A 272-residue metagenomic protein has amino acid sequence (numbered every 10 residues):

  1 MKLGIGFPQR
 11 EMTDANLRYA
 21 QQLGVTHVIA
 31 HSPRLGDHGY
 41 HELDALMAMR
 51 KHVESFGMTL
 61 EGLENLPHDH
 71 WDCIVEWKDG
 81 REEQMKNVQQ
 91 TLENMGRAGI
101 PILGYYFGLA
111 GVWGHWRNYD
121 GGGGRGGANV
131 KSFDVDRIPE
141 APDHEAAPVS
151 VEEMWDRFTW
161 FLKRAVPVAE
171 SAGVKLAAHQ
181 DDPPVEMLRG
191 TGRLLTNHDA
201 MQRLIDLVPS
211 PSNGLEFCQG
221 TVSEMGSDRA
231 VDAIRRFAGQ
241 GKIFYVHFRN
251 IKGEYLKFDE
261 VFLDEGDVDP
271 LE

Functional and structural regions predicted by a protein language model:
Q9-E11, R34, L66-H68, F107-G111 (+3 more regions): Active-site-proximal loop/turn and secondary-structure-junction residues that shape catalytic pockets, frequently
Q9-Q22, M49, E83-E93, G226-R236 (+1 more regions): Short, acidic/polar
E11-P33, H52-F56, R97-L103: Catalytic domains of carbohydrate-active enzymes, especially glycoside hydrolases
A20, V28, V53, M95 (+3 more regions): Conserved, mostly hydrophobic/aromatic
V25-H31, L63-N65, Y105, A178 (+1 more regions): Non-cysteine beta-strand/loop elements that form the S-adenosyl-L-methionine
H31-A48, G111: Glycine-rich, proline-tolerant flexible connector loops at the mouths of alpha/beta enzymes
G39-E42, M187-Q202, L207, V222-E272: Gly/Pro-rich active-site loop or hairpin
I74-G214: Active-site acidic/histidine proton-transfer and metal-coordination neighborhood in alpha/beta enzyme cores
